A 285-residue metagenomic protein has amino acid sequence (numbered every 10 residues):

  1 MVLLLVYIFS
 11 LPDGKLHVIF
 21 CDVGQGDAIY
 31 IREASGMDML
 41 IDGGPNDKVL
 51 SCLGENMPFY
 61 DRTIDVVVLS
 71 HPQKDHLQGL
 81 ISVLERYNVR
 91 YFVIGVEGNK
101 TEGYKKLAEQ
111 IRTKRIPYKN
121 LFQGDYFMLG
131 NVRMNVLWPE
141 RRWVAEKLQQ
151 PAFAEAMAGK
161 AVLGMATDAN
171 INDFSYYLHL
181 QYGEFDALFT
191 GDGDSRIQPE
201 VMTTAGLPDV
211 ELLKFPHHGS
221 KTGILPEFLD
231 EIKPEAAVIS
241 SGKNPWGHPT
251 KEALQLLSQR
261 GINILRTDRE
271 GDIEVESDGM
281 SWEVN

Functional and structural regions predicted by a protein language model:
M1-N285: Non-globular, low-confidence helical/coil segments that flank catalytic cores
